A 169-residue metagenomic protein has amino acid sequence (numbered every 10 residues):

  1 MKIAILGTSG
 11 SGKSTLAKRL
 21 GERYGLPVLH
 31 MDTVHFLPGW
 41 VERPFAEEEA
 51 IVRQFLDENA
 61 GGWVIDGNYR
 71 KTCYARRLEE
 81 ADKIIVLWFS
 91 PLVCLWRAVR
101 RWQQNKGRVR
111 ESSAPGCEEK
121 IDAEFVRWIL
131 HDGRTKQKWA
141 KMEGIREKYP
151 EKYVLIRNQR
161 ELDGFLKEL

Functional and structural regions predicted by a protein language model:
K2: Walker A (P-loop) ATP-phosphate-binding motif of ABC ATPase nucleotide-binding domains
I5: Hydrophobic anchor at the beta1->P-loop junction of P-loop NTPases
S9: The conserved Walker
K13: Conserved lysine of the Walker
K18-G62: Conserved substrate/cofactor phosphate-moiety recognition/catalytic segment in nucleotide-dependent phosphotransferases
R23, R127-L169: NTP-dependent small-molecule kinase module
A50-L95: Glycine-rich phosphate-binding loop used to anchor ATP phosphates in small-molecule kinases, encompassing both
F89-Q137: A glycine- and Lys/Arg-enriched "phosphate-lid" helix/loop adjacent to the NTP-binding pocket of small-molecule kinases
